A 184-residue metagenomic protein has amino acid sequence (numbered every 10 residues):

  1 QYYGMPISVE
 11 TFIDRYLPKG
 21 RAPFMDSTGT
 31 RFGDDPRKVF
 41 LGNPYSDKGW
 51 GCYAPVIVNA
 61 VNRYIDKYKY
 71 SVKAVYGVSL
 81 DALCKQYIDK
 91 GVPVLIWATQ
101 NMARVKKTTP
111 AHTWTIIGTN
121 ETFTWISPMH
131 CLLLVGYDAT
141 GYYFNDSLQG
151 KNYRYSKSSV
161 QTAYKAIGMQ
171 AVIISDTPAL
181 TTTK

Functional and structural regions predicted by a protein language model:
Q1-V92, T177-T183: Cysteine-nucleophile protease catalytic domains, especially the papain-like/related folds used in DUB/UBL proteases
I65, Q100, D146-L148: Short acidic, glycine-rich loop/turn motifs
Y68, V94-L95, I167, A171: Short secondary-structure junctions and interdomain/linker hinges
V72-A74, P93-A98, L133, Y143-N145: Structural recognition of the beta-strand scaffold that forms the well-ordered cores of secreted hydrolase catalytic
A98-R104: Generic short beta-strand segments
R104, T108-I126, C131-K184: Noncatalytic regulatory segments and standalone regulatory/sensor domains
